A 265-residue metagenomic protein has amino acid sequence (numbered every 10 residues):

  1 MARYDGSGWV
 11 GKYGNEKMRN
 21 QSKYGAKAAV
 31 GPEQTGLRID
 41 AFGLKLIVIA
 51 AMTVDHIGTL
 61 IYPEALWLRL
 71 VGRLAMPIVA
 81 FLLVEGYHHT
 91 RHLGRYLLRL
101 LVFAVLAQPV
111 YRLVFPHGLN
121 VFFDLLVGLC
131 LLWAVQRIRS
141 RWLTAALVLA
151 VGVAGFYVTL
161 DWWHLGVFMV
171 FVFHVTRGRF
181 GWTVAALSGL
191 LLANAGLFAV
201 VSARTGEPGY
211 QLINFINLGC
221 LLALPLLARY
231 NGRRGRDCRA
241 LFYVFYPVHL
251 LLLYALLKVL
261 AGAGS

Functional and structural regions predicted by a protein language model:
A2-S265: Alpha-helical transmembrane segments and their immediate juxtamembrane cytosolic regions
